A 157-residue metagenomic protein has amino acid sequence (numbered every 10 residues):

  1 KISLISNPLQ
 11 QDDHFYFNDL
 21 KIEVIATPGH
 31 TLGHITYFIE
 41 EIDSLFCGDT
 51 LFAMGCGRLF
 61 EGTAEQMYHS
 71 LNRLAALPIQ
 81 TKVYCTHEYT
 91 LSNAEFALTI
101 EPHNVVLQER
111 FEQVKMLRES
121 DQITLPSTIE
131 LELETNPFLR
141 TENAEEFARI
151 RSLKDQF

Functional and structural regions predicted by a protein language model:
I2-L98: Catalytic core of the metallo-beta-lactamase
N72-K82, L91-F157: Accessory terminal helices/loops
